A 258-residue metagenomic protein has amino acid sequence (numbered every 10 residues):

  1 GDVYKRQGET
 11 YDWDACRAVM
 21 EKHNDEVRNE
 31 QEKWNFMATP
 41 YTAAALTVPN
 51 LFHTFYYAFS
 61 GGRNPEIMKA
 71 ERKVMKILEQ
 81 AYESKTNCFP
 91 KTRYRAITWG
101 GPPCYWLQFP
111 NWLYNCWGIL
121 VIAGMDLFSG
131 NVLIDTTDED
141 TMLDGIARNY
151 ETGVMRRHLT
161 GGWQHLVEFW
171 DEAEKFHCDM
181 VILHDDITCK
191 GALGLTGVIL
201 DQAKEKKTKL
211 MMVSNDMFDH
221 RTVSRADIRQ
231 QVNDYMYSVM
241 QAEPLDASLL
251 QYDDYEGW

Functional and structural regions predicted by a protein language model:
G1-Y4: Short, small-residue-biased leader/transition segments that mark boundaries at the very start of proteins
D12-A38: Long, well-ordered, tryptophan-enriched scaffold segments
M37-N115, T137: Aromatic-residue-lined binding/catalytic grooves and analogous aromatic/hydrophobic interfacial grooves in multimeric
G100, A123-D126, I182-I187, S214-M217: Active-site proximal loops enriched in glycine and acidic residues that flank catalytic Cys/His/Asp and coordinate
G100-G161, H165-W170: Redox- and metal-dependent alpha/beta enzyme cores, enriched for Fe-S-associated oxidoreductases and cofactor-handling
P103-L107, S129-I134, V167, T188-L193 (+2 more regions): Flexible loop/turn segments at secondary-structure boundaries
W163-K207, M211: C-terminal hydrophobic structural anchor segments that stabilize assembly/packing rather than catalytic chemistry
L200, K204, L210-E256: C-terminal regions of proteins
